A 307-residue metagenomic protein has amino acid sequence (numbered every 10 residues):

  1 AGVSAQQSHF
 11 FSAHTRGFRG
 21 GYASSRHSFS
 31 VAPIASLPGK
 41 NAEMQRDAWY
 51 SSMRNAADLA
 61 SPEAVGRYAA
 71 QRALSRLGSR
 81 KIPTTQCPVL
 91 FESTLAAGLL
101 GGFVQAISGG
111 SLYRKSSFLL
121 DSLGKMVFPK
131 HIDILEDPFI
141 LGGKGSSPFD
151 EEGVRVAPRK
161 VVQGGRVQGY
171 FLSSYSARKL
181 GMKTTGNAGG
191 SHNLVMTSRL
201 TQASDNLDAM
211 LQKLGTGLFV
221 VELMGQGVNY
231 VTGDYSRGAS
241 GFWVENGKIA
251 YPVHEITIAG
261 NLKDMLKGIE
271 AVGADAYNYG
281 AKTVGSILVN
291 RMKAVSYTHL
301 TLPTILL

Functional and structural regions predicted by a protein language model:
A1-A32: Glycine-rich, mobile lid/loop segments that gate access to catalytic sites or pores
G2-S8, Q86-A96, D137, G227 (+1 more regions): A glycine-rich phosphate-binding loop feature that marks nucleotide/adenosyl-phosphate handling sites
S12-F18, A97-V104, V231-Y235, A294-S296: Short glycine/threonine-rich loop-to-helix capping motif typified by GTGT followed within a few residues by an Asp-Pro
S24-L100: Internal alpha/beta scaffold segment
W49-N55, G110-L112, S176-G181, T185-G186: Extended active-site and interfacial segments that coordinate phosphate-rich ligands in large catalytic machineries
Q105-S117: Mature, solvent-exposed C-terminal subdomains and processed small-chain segments of exported/organellar
A106, L120-S296, L300: Dual-mode signal for accessory low-complexity, basic/Gly-rich regions
H299-L307: Single conserved hydrophobic/aromatic residue that forms the stacking wall/gate of nucleotide- or nucleobase-binding
